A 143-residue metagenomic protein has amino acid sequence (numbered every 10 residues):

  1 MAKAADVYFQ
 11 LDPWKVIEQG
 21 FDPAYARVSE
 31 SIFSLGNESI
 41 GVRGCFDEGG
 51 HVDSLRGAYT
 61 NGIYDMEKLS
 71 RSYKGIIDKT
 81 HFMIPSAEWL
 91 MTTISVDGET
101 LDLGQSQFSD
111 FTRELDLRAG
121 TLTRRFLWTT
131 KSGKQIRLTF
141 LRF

Functional and structural regions predicted by a protein language model:
A2-F143: Beta-sandwich/jelly-roll carbohydrate-recognition scaffolds of carbohydrate-active enzymes
